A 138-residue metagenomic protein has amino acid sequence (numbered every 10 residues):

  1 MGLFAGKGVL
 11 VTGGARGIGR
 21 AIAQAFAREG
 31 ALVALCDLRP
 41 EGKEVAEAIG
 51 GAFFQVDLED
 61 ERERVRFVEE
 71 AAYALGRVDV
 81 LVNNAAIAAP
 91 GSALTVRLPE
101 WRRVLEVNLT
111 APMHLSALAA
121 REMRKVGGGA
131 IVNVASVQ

Functional and structural regions predicted by a protein language model:
G2-A34: Canonical Rossmann dinucleotide-binding motif of NAD(H)/NADP(H)-dependent dehydrogenases/reductases, specifically
G42-K43, E63-A71: A conserved hydrophobic alpha-helix of the Rossmann-fold in NAD(P)-dependent oxidoreductases
V56-F67, L98: The beta1-alpha1 cofactor-binding region of Rossmann-like NAD(H)/NADP(H)-dependent oxidoreductases
N84-A89: Conserved NAD(P)H cofactor-binding loop of Rossmann-fold oxidoreductase domains
S92-A93, E100-L105: Substrate-binding pocket helix/loop in short-chain dehydrogenase/reductase
S116-A117: A short, exposed helix-loop element centered on a Lys and neighboring polar residues
S136: Residue(s) in the substrate-gating loop at a strand-loop-helix junction that position the organic substrate next
